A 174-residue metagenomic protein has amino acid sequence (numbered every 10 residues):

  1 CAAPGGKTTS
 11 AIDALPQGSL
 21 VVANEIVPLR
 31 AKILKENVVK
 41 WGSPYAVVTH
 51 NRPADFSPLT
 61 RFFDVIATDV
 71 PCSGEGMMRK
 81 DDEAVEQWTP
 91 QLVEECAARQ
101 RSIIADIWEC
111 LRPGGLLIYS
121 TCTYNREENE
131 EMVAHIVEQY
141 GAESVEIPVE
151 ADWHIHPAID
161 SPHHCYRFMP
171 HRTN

Functional and structural regions predicted by a protein language model:
A2-N174: S-adenosylmethionine
